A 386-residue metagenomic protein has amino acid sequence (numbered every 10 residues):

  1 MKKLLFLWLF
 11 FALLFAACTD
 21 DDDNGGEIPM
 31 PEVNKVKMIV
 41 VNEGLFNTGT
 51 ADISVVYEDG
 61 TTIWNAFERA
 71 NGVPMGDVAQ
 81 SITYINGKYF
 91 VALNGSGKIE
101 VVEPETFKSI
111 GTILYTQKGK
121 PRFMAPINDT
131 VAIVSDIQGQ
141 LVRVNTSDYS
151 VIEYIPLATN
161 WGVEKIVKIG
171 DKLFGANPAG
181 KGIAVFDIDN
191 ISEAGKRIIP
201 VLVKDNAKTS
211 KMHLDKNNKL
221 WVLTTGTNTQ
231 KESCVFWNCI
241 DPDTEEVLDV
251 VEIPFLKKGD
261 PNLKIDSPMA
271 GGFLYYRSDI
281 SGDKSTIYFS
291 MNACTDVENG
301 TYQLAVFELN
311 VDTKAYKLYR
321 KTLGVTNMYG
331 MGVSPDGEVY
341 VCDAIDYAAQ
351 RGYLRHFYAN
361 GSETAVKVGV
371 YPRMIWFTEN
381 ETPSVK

Functional and structural regions predicted by a protein language model:
M1-M38: Bacterial Sec-dependent N-terminal signal peptides
K35-V36, N86-K88, D129-T130, G170-D171 (+3 more regions): Short coil/turn segments that connect the beta-strands within blades of beta-propeller domains
V36, V40-T48, V91-G95, I133-Q138 (+4 more regions): Conserved beta-strand positions in repeat-built beta-propeller and related beta-rich domains
N47-S54, K98-V101, Q140-V142, K181-D187 (+3 more regions): Structural motif
E58-D59, E103-F107, N145-Y149, D187-S192 (+3 more regions): Short loop/turn segments that connect beta-strands within beta-propeller blades
R69-M75, I113-Q117, I155-T159, I199-D205 (+4 more regions): Surface loop/turn motifs at the tips and blade-to-blade linkers of beta-strand repeat domains
G76-S81, G119-I127, W161-K168, N206-D215 (+3 more regions): Repeated scaffold domains used in trafficking and secretory/extracellular systems, primarily beta-propellers
W161-C294: Acidic, serine/threonine- and glycine-rich low-complexity intrinsically disordered segments that serve as flexible
